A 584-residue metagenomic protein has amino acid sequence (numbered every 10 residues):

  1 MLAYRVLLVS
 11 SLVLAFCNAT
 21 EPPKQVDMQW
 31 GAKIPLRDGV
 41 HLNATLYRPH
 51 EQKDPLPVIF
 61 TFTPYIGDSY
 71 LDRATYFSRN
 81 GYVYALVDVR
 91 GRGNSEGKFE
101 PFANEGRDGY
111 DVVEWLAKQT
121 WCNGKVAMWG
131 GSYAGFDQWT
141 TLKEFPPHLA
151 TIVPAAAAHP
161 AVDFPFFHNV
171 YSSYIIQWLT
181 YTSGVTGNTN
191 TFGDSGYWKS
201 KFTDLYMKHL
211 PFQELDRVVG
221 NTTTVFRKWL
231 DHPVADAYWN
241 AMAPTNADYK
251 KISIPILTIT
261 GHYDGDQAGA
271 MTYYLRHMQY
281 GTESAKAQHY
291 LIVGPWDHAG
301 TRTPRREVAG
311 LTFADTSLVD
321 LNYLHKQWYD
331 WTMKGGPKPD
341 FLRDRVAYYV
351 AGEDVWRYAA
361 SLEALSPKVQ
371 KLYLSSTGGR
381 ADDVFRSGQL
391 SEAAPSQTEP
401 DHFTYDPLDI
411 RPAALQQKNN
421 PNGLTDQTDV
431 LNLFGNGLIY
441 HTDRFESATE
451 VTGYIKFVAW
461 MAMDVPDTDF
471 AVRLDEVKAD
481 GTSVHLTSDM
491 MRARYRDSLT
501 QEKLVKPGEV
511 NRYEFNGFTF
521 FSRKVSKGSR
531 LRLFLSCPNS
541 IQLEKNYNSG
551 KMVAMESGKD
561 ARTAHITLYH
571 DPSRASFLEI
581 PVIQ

Functional and structural regions predicted by a protein language model:
E21-D54, H441-S447: N-terminal cap/lid segment of alpha/beta-hydrolase-fold proteins
P49-K118, P165, R302-F313, F434 (+7 more regions): Cap/lid segment of the alpha/beta-hydrolase catalytic domain
R79, K143-K251: Accessory cap/linker subdomain of secreted extracellular hydrolases
L86, S95, Q138, P146-P154 (+2 more regions): Catalytic cores of eukaryotic secretory-pathway lumenal/extracellular enzymes that build and remodel glycoconjugates
T120-Y133: Alpha/beta-hydrolase fold nucleophile elbow
Y206-Q213, E307-Q584: C-terminal, loop-rich substrate-recognition/catalytic regions characterized by aromatic stacking residues
I252, T258-T260: Short beta-strand/loop motif that positions the catalytic acidic residue of the alpha/beta-hydrolase fold
A268-H289: Active-site-adjacent alpha-helix of alpha/beta-hydrolase-fold enzymes
